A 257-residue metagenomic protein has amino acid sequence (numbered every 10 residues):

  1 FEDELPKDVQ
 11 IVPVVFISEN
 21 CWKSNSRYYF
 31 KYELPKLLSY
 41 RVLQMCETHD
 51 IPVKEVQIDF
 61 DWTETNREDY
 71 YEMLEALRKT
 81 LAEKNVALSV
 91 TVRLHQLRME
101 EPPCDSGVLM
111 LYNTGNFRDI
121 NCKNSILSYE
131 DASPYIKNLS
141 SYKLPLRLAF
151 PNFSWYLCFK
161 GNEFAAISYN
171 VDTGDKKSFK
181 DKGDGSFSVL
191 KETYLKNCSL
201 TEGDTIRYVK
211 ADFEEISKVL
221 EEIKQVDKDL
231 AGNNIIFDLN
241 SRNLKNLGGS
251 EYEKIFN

Functional and structural regions predicted by a protein language model:
F1-L109: Chitinase-like catalytic core of GlcNAc-active glycosidases
I17, W62, V92-R93, F150-F153 (+1 more regions): Structural motif
Y28-R41, Y71-A76, K123-Y135, V209-E222 (+1 more regions): Well-ordered, non-membrane alpha-helical segments in soluble/globular domains
L43, E47-V56, M99-N116, D172-G185 (+2 more regions): Structural recognition of alpha->loop->beta junctions
Q44-P52, T80-L81, P134-L146, E215-N234: A structural motif corresponding to the C-terminal end of an alpha-helix and its immediate exit/capping segment
F60-E64, F117-N124, R207: Surface-exposed cleft-lining segments at the edges of enzyme active sites
E75-V171: Substrate-binding surface in catalytic domains of secreted glycosidases
F153-W155, G161-N257: Substrate-binding cleft of secreted/luminal carbohydrate-active enzymes
